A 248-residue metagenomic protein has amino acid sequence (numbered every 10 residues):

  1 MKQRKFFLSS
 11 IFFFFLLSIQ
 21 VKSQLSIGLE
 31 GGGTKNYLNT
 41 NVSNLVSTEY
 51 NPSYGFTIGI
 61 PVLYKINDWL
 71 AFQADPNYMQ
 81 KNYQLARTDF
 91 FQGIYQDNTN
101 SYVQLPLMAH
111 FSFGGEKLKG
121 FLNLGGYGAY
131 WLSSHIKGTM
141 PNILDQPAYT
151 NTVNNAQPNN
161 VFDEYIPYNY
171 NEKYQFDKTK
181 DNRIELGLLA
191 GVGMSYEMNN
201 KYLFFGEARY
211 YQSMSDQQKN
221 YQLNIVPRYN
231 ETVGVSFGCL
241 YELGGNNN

Functional and structural regions predicted by a protein language model:
S23-P61, D181: Short glycine/proline- and aromatic-enriched beta-strand/turn motifs that initiate or cap beta-hairpins
Q24-S26, N67-W69, G115-K119, N199-L203 (+1 more regions): Strand-connecting loop/turn motifs
S26, Y229-N248: Outer-membrane beta-barrel "beta-signal"
L29, G33, F56-Y64, P76-Y78 (+5 more regions): Residues on the lipid-exposed face of transmembrane beta-strands in outer-membrane beta-barrel proteins
N39-V46, M79, Q84-F91, S134-P141 (+1 more regions): Outer-membrane beta-barrel translocator domains and adjoining extracellular loop/strand segments of Gram-negative
S43-E49, F90-Q96, Q175-K180, Y221-P227: Extracellular loop and loop/strand-boundary signature of outer-membrane beta-barrel proteins
P52-F56, T99-L105, L118, N182-L188 (+1 more regions): Residues that define the transmembrane beta-barrel architecture of outer-membrane proteins
F113-F205, R209-K219, Y241-L243: Outer-membrane beta-barrel transmembrane domain signature
